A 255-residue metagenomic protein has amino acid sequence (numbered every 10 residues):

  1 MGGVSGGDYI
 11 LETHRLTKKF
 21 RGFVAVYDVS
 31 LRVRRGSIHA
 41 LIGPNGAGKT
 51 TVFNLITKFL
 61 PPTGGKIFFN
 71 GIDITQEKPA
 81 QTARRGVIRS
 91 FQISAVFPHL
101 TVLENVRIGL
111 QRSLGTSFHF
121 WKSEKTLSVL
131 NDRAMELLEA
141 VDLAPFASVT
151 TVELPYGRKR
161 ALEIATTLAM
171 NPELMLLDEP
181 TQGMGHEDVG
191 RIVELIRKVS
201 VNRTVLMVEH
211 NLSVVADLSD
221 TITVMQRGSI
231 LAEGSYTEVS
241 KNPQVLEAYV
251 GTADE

Functional and structural regions predicted by a protein language model:
G2-E255: Glycine-rich phosphate-binding loops of nucleotide-dependent enzymes
